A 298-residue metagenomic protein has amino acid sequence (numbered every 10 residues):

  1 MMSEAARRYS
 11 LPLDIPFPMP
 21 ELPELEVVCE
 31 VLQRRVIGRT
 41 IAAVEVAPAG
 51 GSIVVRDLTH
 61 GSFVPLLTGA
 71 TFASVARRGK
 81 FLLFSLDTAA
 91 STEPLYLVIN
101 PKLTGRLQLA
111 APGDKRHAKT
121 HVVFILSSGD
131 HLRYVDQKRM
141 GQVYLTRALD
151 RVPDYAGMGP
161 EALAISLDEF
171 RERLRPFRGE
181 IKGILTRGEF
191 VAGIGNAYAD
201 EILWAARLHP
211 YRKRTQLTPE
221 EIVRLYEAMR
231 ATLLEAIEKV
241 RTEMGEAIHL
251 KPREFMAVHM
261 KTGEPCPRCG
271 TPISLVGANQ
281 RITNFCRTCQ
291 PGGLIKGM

Functional and structural regions predicted by a protein language model:
M1-P18: N-terminal amphipathic/basic-hydrophobic helices that include classical n-h-c signal peptides and signal-anchor
P16-D154, P291-K296: Acidic, proline/glycine-enriched N-terminal capping motif
M19-E24, V122-H131, Y155-E161, E180-G188 (+2 more regions): Short, mixed-charge, low-aromatic patches
V28, L32, F170, Y198-A199: Generic structural signal for hydrophobic residues
T40-F63, A76, T92, R173-M298: Basic, nucleic-acid-binding surfaces and adjacent catalytic neighborhoods in DNA/RNA-processing proteins
G113, V152-L163, R212-P219: Short histidine-centered catalytic/ligand-binding loop motif
M140-G179: A short, charged helix-loop
